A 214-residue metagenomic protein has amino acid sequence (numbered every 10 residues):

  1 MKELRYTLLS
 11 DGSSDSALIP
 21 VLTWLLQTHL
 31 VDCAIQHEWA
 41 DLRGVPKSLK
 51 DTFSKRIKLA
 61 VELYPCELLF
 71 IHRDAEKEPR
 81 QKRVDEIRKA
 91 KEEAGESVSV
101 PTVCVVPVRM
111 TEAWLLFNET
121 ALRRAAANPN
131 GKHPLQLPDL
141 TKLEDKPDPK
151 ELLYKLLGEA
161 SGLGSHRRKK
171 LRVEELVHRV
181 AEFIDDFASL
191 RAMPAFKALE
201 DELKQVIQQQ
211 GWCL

Functional and structural regions predicted by a protein language model:
M1-R5, D15-L42, K50-L68, H72-L214: C-terminal accessory helical subdomains adjacent to catalytic cores in phosphodiester- and nucleotide-handling enzymes
L8-S10: Short hydrophobic beta-strand that contains or immediately precedes a catalytic carboxylate
